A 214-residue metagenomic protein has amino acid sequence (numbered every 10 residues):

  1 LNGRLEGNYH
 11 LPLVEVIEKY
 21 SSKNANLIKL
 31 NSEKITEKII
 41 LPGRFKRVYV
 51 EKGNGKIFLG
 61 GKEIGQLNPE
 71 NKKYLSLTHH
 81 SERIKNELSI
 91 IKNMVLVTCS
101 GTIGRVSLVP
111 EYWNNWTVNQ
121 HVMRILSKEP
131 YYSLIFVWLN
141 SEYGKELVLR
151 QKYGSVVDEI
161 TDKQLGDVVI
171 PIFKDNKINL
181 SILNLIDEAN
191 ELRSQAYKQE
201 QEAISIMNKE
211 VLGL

Functional and structural regions predicted by a protein language model:
L1-K46, K174-L214: Non-catalytic DNA-recognition/assembly elements of restriction-modification systems
N31-R47, K62-K92: Sequence-specific dsDNA recognition surfaces
G43-E51, R150-K152: Short coil/turn segments at secondary-structure boundaries
V48-K56, N68-S76, E87-I90, L108-Q120: Short, surface-exposed loop/turn microsegments at beta-strand edges and helix-strand junctions
G60, E87, V95-W138: A short beta-sheet element
N115-M123, Y153-I178: A short glycine-rich beta-alpha junction/loop motif
I135-E142, I186-A189: Short amphipathic C-terminal alpha-helix that caps PH/PH-like domains
